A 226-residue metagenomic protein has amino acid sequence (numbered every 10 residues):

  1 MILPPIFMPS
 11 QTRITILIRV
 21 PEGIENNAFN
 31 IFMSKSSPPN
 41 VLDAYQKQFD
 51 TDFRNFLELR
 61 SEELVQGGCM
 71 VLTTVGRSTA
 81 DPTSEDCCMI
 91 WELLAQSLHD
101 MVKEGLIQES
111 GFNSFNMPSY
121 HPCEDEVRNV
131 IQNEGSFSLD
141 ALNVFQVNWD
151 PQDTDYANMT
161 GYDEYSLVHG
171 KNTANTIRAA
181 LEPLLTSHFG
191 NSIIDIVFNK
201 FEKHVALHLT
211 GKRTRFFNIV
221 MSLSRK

Functional and structural regions predicted by a protein language model:
P4-D52, G76-N113: Mobile active-site "lid"/loop adjacent to the S-adenosyl-L-methionine
N40, T51, V65-G67, P122 (+2 more regions): Eukaryote-biased feature marking scaffold/signaling PDZ-domain proteins and nuclear chromatin regulators
D52-L59, E63: Short, conserved SAM-binding segment of the class I
L57-L59, R128, K203-T210: Eukaryotic intrinsically disordered and solvent-exposed regulatory patches
Q66-I193: Substrate-binding/catalytic lobe of Class I Rossmann-like enzymes that use SAM or dcSAM, i.e., the mid-to-C-terminal
S192-E202: Polybasic, positively charged surfaces/segments
T214-K226: Core SAM-dependent methyltransferase catalytic element
